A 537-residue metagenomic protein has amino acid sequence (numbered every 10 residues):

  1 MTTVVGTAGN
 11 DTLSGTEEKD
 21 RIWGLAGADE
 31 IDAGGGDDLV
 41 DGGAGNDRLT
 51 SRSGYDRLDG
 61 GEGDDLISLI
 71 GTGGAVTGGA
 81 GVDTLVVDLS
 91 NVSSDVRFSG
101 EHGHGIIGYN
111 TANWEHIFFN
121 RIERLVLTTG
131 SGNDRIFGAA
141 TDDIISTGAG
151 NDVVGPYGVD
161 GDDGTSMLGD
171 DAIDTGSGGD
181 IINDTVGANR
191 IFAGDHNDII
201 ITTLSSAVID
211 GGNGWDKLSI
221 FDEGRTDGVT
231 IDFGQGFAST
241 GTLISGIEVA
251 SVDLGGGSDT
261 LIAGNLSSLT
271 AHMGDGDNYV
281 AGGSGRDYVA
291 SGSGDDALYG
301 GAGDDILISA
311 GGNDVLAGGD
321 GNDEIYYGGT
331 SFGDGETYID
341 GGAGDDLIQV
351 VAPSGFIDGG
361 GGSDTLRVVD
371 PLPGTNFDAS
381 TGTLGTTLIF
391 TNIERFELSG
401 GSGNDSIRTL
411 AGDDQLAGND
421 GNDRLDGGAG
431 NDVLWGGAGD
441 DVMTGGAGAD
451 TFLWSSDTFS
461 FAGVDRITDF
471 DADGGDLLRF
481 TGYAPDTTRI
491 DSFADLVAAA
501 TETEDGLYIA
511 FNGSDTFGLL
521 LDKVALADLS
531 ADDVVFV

Functional and structural regions predicted by a protein language model:
M1-T16, V126-T128, S251-D253, L261-A263 (+5 more regions): Extended, small-residue-rich solenoid/repeat segments and analogous flexible loops that form exposed scaffolds
M1-T2, N113-T128, D134-F137, E248-S251 (+3 more regions): Low-complexity acidic/polar repeat-biased segments
T3, G108, S219-I220, L243 (+3 more regions): Intrinsic low-complexity/IDR segments
N10-S14, K19-R97, E101-H104, N133-T242 (+5 more regions): Acidic, glycine-rich calcium-binding repeat modules characteristic of RTX/beta-roll and related beta-solenoid repeat
G103-A112, H116-F118, G164, G236-L243 (+2 more regions): Generic recognition of long tandem-repeat/solenoid scaffolds
N110-N113, T185, T240, G255 (+4 more regions): Short strand-coil-strand connectors
G264, D469-F470, F480, I509-F511 (+1 more regions): Beta-strand-rich, repetitive solenoid scaffolds
